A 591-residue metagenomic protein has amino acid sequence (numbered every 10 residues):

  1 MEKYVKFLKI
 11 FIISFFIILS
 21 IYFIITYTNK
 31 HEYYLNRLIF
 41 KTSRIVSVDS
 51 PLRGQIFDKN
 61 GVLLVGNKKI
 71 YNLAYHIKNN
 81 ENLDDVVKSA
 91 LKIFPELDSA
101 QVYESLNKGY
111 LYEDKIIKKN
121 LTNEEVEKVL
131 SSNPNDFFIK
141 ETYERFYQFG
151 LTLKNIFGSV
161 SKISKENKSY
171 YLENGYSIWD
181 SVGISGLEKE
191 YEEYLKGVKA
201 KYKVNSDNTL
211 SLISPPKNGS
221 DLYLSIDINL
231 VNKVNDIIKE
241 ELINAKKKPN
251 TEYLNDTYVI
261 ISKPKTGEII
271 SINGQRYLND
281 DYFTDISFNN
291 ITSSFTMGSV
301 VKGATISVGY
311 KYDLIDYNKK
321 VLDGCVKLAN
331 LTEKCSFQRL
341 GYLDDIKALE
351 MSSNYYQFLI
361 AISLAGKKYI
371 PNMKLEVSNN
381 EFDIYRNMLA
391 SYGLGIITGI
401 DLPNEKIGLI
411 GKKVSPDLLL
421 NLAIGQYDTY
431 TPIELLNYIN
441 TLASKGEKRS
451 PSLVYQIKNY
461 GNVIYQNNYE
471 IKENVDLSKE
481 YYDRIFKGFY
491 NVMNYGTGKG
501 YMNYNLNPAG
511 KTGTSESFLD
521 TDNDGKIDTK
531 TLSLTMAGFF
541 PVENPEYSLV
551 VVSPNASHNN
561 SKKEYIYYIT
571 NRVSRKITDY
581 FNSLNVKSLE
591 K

Functional and structural regions predicted by a protein language model:
M1-Y282, L389, T521-N523, N559-K591: Periplasmic/cell-envelope proteins involved in peptidoglycan metabolism and beta-lactam response
S50, K118, G298-S299, S378: Charged, low-complexity surface patches
L63-V65, K201-I213, I226, T251-G298 (+1 more regions): Beta-lactam-recognizing serine transpeptidase/beta-lactamase-like catalytic domain environment
